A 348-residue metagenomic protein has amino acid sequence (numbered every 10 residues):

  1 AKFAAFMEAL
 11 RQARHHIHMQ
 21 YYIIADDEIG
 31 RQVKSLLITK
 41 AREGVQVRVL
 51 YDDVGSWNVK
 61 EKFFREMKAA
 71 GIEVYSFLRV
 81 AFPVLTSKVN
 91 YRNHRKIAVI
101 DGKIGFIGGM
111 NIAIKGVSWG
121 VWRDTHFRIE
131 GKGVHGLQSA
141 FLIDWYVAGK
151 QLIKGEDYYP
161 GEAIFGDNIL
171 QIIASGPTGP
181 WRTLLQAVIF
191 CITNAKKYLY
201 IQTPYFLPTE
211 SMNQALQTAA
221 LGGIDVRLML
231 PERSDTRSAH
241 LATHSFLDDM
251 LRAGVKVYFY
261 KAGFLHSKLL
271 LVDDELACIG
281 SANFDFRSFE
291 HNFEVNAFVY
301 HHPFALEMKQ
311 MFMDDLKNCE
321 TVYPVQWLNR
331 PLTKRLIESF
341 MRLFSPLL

Functional and structural regions predicted by a protein language model:
A1-L348: Charged, low-complexity intrinsically disordered terminal segments
